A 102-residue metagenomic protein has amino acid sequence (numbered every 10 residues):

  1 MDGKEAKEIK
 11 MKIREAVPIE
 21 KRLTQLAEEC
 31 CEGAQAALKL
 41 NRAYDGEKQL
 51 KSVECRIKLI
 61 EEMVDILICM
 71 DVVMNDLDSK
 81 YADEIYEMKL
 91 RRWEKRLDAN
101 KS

Functional and structural regions predicted by a protein language model:
M1-S102: Flexible "arm" and connector segments at domain edges
